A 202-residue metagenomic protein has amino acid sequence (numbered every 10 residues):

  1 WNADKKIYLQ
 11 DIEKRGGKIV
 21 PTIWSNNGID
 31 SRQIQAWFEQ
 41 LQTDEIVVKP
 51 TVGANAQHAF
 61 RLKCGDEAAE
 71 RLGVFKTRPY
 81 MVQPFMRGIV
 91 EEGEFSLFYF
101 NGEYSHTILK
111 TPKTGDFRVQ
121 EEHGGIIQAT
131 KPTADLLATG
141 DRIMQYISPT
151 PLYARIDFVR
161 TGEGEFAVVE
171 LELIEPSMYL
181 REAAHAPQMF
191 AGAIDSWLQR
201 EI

Functional and structural regions predicted by a protein language model:
W1-E92, A134-A138: Active-site nucleotide/adenylate-binding loops and adjacent lid/helix of ATP-dependent enzymes
I23, T51, F85-M86, F98 (+2 more regions): Anionic group-transfer/hydrolysis microenvironments
D30, S105, Y179: Surface-exposed, flexible loop/turn segments at secondary-structure boundaries
N55-P149, A167: Phosphate-binding site of ATP-dependent enzymes
A134-I202: ATP-dependent carboxylate activation and anion-phosphoryl transfer catalytic cores that bind Mg-ATP to form
